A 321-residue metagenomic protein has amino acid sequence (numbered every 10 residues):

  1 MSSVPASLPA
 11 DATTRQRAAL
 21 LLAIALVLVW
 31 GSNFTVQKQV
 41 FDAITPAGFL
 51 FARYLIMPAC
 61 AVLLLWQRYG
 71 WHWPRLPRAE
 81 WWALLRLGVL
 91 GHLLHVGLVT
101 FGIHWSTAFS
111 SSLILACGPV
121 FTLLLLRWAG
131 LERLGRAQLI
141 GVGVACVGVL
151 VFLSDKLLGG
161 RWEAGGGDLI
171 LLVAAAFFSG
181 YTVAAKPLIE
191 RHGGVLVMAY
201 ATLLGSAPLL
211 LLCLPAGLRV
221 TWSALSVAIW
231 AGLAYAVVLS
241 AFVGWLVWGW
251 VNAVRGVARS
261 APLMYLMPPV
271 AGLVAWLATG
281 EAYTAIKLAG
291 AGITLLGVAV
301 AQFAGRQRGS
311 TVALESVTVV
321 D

Functional and structural regions predicted by a protein language model:
M1-A25, P58-L87, T100, W128-I140 (+6 more regions): Membrane-interface interhelical linkers
L21, A25, A52-I56, R86 (+9 more regions): Hydrophobic residues within alpha-helical transmembrane segments of multi-pass solute transporters/permease subunits
L28-A59, W73, T107-F109, G180-G205 (+1 more regions): Juxtamembrane helix-loop-helix junctions in multi-pass membrane proteins
V29, F34-V36, I56, G91 (+11 more regions): Hydrophobic residues within membrane-embedded alpha-helical segments of Major Facilitator Superfamily
G31, T35, G88-L93, G97 (+6 more regions): Hydrophobic/small/kink-forming positions within alpha-helical transmembrane segments of polytopic membrane proteins
T45-M57, F101-G118, A164-F177, A228-V238: Structural signature of hydrophobic alpha-helical transmembrane segments
L50-A52, H92, V96, S110-C117 (+2 more regions): Helix-helix packing/entry segments at the starts of transmembrane helices
A61, L125, L134-K156, L209 (+3 more regions): Hydrophobic transmembrane alpha-helices of multi-pass small-molecule transport proteins
